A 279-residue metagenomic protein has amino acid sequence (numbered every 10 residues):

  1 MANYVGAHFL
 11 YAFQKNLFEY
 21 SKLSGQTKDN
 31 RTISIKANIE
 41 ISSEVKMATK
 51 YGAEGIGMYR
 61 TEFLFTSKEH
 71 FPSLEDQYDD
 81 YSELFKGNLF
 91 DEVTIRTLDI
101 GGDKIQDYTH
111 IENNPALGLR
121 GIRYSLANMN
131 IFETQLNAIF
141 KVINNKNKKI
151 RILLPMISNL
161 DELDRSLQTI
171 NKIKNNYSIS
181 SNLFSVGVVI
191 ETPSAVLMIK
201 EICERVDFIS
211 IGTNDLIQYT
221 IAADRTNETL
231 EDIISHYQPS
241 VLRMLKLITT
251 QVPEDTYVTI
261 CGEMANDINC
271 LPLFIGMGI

Functional and structural regions predicted by a protein language model:
M1-G6, N145: Conserved glycine-bearing catalytic or ligand-binding loops at nucleotide- and phosphate-handling centers of large
G6-A7, N128: Disordered, low-complexity tails and leader-like regions
Q14-I279: Conserved alpha/beta-domain cores
